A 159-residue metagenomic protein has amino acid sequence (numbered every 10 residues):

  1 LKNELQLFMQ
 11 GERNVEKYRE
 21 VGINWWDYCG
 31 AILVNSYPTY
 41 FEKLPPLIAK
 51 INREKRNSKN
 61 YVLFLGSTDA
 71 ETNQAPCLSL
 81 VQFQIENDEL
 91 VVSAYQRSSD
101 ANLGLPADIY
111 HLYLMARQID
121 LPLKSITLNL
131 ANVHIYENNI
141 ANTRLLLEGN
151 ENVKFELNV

Functional and structural regions predicted by a protein language model:
L1-V159: Terminal, non-catalytic protein-protein interaction segments that mediate quaternary/complex assembly
